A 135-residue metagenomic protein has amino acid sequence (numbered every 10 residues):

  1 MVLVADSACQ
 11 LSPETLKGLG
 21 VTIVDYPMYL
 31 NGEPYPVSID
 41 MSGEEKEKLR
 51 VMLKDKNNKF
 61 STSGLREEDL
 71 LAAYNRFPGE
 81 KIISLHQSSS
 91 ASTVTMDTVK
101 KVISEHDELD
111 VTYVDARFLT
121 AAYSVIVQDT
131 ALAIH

Functional and structural regions predicted by a protein language model:
V2-D69: N-terminal glycine-rich anion-binding loop in soluble enzyme alpha/beta folds
V4, I83-S84: Structural motif
S12, R66-A73, T95-T98, I126: General structural feature for long, well-ordered alpha-helical segments within catalytic domains of soluble enzymes
K54, N58, N75, S104 (+1 more regions): Generic secondary-structure signature for well-ordered alpha-helical cores
S63-E67, H86-T93: N-terminal glycine-rich "phosphate-gripper" loop used for MgATP/nucleotide binding and carboxylate activation
L71-I82: Glycine-rich phosphate/diphosphate-binding loops that line cofactor/substrate pockets in enzymes
S84, A91-H135: Active-site histidine-anchored catalytic micro-motif
